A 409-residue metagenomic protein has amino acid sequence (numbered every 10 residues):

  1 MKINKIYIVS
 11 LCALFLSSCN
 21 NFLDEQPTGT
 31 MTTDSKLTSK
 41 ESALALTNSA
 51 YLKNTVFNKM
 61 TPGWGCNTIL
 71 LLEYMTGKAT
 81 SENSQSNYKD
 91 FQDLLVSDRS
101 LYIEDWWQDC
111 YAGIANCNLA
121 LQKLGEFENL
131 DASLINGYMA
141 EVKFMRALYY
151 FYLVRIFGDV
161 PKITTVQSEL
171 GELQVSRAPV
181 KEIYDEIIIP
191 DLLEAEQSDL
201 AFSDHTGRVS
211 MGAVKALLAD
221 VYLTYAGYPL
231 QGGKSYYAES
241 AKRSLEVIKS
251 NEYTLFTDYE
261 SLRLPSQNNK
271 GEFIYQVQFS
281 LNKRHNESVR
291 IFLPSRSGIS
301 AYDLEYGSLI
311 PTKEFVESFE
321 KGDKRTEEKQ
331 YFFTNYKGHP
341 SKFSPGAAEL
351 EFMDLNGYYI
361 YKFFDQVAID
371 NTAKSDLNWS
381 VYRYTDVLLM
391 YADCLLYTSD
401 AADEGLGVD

Functional and structural regions predicted by a protein language model:
I3, C19-T68: Membrane-proximal, proline-rich intrinsically disordered regions
D34, T61-E82, I163-V166, D199-A216 (+1 more regions): Short, surface-exposed recognition loops and adjoining beta-strand edges that mediate ligand/DNA contacts, enriched
E41, T47, T55-N58, M75 (+3 more regions): Elongated scaffold/linker segments in the mid-to-C-terminal portions of large proteins
L44-N48, L52-N58, N83-F157, A178-I183 (+5 more regions): Conserved, well-structured interaction surfaces
Y397-E404: Conserved small/polar residues in nucleotide/adenosyl-binding loops
